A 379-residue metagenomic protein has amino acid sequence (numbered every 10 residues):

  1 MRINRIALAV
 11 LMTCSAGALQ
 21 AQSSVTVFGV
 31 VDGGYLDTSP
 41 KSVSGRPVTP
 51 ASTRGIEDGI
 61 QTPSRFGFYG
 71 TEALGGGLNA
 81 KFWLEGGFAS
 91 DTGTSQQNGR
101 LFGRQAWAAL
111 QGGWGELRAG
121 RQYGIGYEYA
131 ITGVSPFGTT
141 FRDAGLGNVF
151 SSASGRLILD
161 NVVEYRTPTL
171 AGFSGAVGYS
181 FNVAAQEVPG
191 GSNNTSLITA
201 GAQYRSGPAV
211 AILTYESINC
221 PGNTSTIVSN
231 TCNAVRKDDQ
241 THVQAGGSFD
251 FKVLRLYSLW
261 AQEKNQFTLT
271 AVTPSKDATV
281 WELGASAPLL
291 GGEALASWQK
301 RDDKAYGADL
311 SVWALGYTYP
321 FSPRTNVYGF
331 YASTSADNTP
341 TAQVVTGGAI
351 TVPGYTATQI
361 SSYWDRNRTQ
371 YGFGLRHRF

Functional and structural regions predicted by a protein language model:
M1-A21: Gram-negative bacterial Sec-dependent N-terminal signal peptides
Q22-D37, T53-N182, N194-S196, A202-V210 (+1 more regions): Outer membrane beta-barrel
V25-G33, G76, A80-L84, L117 (+10 more regions): Transmembrane beta-strands of outer-membrane beta-barrel proteins
Y35-V43, F88-T94, I125-Y129, V183-E187 (+5 more regions): Gram-negative outer-membrane beta-barrel proteins
T49, E57-P63, G99-G103, S154-I158 (+6 more regions): Transmembrane beta-barrel outer-membrane domains
Y69-A73, Q111-G113, R166-T169, Q203-G207 (+4 more regions): Structural signature of outer-membrane beta-barrel channels/translocons
L170, Y363-F379: Outer-membrane beta-barrel "beta-signal"
N193, T199-T318, Y331-S333: Detector for outer-membrane/organellar transmembrane beta-barrel domains, recognizing the amphipathic beta-strand
